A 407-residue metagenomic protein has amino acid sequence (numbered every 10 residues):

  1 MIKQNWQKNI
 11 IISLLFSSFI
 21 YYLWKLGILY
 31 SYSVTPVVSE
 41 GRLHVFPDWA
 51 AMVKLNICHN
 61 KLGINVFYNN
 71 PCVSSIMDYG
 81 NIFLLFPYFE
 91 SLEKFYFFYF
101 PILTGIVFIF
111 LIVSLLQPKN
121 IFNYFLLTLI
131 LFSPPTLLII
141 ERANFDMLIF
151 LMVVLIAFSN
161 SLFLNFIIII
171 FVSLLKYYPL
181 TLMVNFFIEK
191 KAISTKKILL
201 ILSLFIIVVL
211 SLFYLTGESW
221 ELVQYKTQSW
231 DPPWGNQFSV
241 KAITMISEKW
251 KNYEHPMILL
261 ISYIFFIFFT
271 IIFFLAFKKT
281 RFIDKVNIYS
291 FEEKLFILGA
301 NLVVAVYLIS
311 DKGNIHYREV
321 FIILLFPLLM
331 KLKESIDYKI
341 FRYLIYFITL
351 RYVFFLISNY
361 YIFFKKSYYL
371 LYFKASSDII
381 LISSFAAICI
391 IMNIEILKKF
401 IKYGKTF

Functional and structural regions predicted by a protein language model:
I2-F158, L162-F163, E189-H316, F400-K405: Primarily membrane-embedded glycan-assembly and transfer machineries that use lipid-linked glycans
F16-F19, L180, A305, A386-C389 (+1 more regions): Hydrophobic alpha-helical transmembrane segments of multipass integral membrane proteins
L126-I130, I168-V172, L200-F205, L298-A305 (+2 more regions): Central hydrophobic cores of alpha-helical transmembrane segments in multi-pass integral membrane proteins
F145-V154, Y177-L180, R318-P327, D378-F385: Hydrophobic core segments of transmembrane alpha-helices in multi-pass, intramembrane catalytic enzymes
F163-F187, L302-I309: Membrane-interface alpha helices of multi-pass inner-membrane proteins
F273-R281, V320-E334: Alpha-helical transmembrane segments in multipass membrane proteins, preferentially the mid-helix core
L328-F407: Aromatic-enriched
